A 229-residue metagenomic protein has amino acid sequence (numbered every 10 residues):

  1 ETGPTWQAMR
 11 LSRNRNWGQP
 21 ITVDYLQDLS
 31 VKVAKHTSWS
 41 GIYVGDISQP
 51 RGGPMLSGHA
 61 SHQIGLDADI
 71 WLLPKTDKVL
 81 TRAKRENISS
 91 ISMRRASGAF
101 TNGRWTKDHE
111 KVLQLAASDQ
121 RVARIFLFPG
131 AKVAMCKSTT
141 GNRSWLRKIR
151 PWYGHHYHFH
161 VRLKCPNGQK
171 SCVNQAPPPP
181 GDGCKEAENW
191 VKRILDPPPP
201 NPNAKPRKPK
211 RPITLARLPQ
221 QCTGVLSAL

Functional and structural regions predicted by a protein language model:
E1-V44, W105-L115, D119-V122: Active-site acidic/histidine clusters and adjacent loop/turn architecture that either coordinate catalytic ions
Y25-S57, R124-K148: Extended, low-complexity, intrinsically disordered C-terminal regulatory tails of eukaryotic serine/threonine kinases
T37-W39, Q63-A68, H156-H158: Extracytoplasmic
V44-S48, D67, V161: Short, functionally critical alpha-helical segments immediately adjacent to catalytic or ligand/cofactor-binding
M55-H59, K111-V112: Short secondary-structure capping micro-motifs at structural edges
S57-P74: Short, surface-exposed glycine/acidic/tryptophan-bearing loops
L72-R82: Short, solvent-exposed beta-strand-terminating loops
L80-L229: Catalytic cores and adjacent binding grooves of peptidoglycan-active enzymes
